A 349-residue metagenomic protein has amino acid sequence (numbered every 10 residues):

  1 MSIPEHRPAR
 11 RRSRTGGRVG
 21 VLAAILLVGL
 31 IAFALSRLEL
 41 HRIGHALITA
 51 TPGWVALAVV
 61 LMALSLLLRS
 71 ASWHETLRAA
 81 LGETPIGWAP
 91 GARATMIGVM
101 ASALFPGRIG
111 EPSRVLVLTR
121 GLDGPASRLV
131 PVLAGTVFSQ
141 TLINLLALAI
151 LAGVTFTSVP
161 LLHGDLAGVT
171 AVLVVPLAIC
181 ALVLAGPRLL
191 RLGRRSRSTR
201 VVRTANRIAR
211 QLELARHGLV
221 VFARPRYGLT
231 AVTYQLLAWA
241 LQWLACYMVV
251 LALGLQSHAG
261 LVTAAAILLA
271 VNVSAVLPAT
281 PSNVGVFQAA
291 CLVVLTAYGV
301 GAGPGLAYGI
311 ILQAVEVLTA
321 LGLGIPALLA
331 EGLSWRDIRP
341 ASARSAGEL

Functional and structural regions predicted by a protein language model:
M1-M96, S158-V276, V315-L349: Predominantly cytoplasmic-facing regulatory/coupling regions of multi-pass membrane proteins
A46, G135-T136, Q211, V276 (+2 more regions): Residue-level recognition of specific faces of alpha-helices
S72, R78, G82, A92-S127: Extended non-transmembrane interhelical loops and adjacent amphipathic helices of multipass membrane proteins
L77, I109-G121, V154, A279-A297: Re-entrant/interfacial helical elements at transmembrane boundaries that shape and gate the permeation pathway
W88-R93, E111-P112, D123-Q140, V300-I311: Membrane-interface alpha-helices at helix entry/exit sites of multi-pass transporters
I97-F105, P131-G153, A307-L323: Membrane-embedded alpha-helical segments of transport systems, primarily multispan ion/solute transporters
G98-P106, L268-Q288: Transmembrane alpha-helix interface/packing and boundary motifs in multi-pass membrane proteins, characterized by
L162-L166, L253-T263, V284, A290-I310: Extracellular/periplasmic helix-loop-helix junctions in multi-pass membrane proteins
